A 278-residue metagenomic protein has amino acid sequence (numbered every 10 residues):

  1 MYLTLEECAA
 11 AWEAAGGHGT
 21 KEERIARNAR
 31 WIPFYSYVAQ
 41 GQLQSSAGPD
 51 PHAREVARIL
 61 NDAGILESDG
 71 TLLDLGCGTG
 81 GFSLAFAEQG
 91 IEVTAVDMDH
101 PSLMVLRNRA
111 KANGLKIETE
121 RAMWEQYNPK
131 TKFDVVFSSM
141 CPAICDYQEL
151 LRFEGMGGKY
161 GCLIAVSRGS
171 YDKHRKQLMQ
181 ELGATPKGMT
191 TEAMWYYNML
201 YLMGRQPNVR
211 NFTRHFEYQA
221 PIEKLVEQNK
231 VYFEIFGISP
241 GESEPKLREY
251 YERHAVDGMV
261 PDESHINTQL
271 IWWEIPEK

Functional and structural regions predicted by a protein language model:
M1-L66: Conserved class I S-adenosyl-L-methionine
D69-G78: Conserved class I S-adenosyl-L-methionine
G81-M123: Class I SAM-dependent methyltransferase SAM/SAH-binding core
D134-Q148: A short SAM/SAH-binding and catalytic strip from SAM-dependent methyltransferases
Q148-C162: A short glycine-rich, Lys/Arg-flanked "PGG" loop and its adjoining helix->strand segment in the class I
L163-G188: Conserved class I S-adenosyl-L-methionine
M189-G204, R210: Short alpha-helix
N208-K278: Conserved Class I S-adenosyl-L-methionine
